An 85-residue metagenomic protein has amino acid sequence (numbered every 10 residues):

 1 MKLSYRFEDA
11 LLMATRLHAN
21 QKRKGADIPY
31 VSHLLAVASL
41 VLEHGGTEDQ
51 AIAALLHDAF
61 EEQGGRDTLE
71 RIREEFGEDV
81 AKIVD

Functional and structural regions predicted by a protein language model:
M1-D85: Active-site helical microenvironments for divalent-metal-assisted chemistry
